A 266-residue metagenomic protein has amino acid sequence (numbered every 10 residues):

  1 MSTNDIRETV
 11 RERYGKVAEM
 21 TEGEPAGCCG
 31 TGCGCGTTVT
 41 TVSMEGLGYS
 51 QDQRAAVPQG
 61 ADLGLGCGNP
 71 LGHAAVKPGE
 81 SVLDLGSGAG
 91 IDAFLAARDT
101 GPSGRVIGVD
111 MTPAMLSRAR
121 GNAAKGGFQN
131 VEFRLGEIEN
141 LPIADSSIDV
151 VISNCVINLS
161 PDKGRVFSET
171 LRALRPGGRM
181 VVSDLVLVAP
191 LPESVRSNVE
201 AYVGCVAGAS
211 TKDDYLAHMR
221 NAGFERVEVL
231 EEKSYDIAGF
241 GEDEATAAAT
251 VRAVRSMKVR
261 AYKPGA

Functional and structural regions predicted by a protein language model:
C35-S81, D92-L95, D99: Conserved alpha-helix/loop element of class I SAM-dependent methyltransferases that forms part of the SAM/SAH-binding
P78, E139-V150: A short acidic, Gly/Pro-enriched loop at the edge of an enzyme's catalytic core that lines a small-molecule cofactor
V82, V151-I152: Hydrophobic beta-strand segment of the Class I
T112-A114: Conserved SAM/SAH-binding beta-strand->alpha-helix loop
G126-E139: Conserved SAM-binding strand-loop segment of SAM-dependent methyltransferases
G164-R179: A short glycine-rich, Lys/Arg-flanked "PGG" loop and its adjoining helix->strand segment in the class I
L187-V206: Short, glycine-/aromatic-enriched active-site segment of Class I SAM-dependent methyltransferases
A207-V229: Short alpha-helix
